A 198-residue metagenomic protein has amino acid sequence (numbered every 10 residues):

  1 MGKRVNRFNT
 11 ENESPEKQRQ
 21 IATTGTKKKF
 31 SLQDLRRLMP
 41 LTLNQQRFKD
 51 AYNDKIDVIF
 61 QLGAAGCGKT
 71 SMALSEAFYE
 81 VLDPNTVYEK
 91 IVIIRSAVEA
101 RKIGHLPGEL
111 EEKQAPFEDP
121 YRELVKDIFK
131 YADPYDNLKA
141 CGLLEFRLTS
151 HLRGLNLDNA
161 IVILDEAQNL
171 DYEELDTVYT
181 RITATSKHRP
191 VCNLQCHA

Functional and structural regions predicted by a protein language model:
M1-K27: Interdomain "pre-motor" coupling segment immediately N-terminal to P-loop NTPase/helicase cores
K27-R37: Conserved adenine-nucleotide phosphate-binding loops and their immediately adjacent elements
R37-K55: N-terminal pre-P-loop "Q-motif" helix
D54-F60, N159: Pre-Walker A (Motif I) flank of P-loop NTPase domains
I59-L138, A198: Conserved P-loop
T86-E89, N159, A184-H188: Short glycine-/polar-rich loops that comprise or flank the Walker A/P-loop and associated switch/sensor motifs
I93, I163-D165, K187-L194: Structural recognition of the conserved hydrophobic beta-strand(s) that form the central parallel beta-sheet of P-loop
A140-T177: Conserved RecA-like ASCE ATPase "motif II neighborhood" in helicase/translocase motors
